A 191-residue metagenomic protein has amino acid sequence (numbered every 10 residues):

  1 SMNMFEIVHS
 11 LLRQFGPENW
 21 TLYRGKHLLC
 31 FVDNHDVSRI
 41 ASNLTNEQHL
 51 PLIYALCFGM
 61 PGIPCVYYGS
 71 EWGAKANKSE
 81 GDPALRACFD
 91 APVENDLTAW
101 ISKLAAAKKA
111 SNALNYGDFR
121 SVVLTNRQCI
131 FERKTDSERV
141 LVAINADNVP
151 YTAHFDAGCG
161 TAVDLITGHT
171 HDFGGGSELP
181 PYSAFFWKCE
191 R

Functional and structural regions predicted by a protein language model:
S1-E80, F119, T125-N126, R133-T135 (+3 more regions): Conserved alpha/beta catalytic core and glycan-binding cleft of carbohydrate-active enzymes
G16, E80, L85-V122: Aromatic- and carboxylate-lined catalytic core of secreted/periplasmic carbohydrate-active enzymes
V37, G62-C65, K109-A113, A184: Generic structural signal for secondary-structure transition and capping sites
V123-R127, F173-G175: Ser/Thr- and Asn-enriched, surface-exposed coil loops between beta-strands
F131-D136, W187-E190: Active-site beta-strand termini and strand-to-loop segments that position acidic
V149-G168: Beta-strand-rich binding/interaction modules
F173-R191: C-terminal beta-strand-rich structural cap/linker in extracellular carbohydrate-active enzymes
